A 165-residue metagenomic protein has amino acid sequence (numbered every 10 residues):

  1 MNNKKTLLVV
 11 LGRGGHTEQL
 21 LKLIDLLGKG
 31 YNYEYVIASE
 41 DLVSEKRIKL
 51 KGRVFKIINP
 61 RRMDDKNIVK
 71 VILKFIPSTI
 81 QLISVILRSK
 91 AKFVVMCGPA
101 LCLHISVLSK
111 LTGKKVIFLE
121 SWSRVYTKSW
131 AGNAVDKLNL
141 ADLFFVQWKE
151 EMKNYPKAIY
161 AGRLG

Functional and structural regions predicted by a protein language model:
N2-L8: Extreme N-terminal starter segment of soluble prokaryotic enzymes
L7, H16-G28: Short amphipathic alpha-helix
L8-V9, V95: Conserved beta-strand elements of the Class I
L11-G12, Y31-K74, E150, A161-L164: Conserved nucleotide-sugar phosphate-binding/catalytic loop shared by glycosyltransferases and other
I68-K92: An amphipathic, basic-hydrophobic alpha-helix
I83-F93, L103-I117: Glycosyltransferases and closely related glycan-assembly transferases that use nucleotide-activated donors
C97-L101: Short His-centered aromatic/hydrophobic patch
K114-G165: Active-site-proximal region of nucleotide-activated glycan assembly enzymes, centered on histidine/acidic-rich loops
